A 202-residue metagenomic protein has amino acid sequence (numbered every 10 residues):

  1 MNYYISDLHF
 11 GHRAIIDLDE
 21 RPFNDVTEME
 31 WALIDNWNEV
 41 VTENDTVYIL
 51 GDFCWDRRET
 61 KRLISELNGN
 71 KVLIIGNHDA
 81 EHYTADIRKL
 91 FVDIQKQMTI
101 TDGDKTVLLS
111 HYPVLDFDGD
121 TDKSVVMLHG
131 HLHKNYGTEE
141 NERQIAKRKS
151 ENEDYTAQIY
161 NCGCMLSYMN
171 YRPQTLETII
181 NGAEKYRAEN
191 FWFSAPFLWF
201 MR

Functional and structural regions predicted by a protein language model:
M1-K61, A157-Q158, C162-S167, F197-R202: N-terminal active-site segment of His-dependent metallophosphoesterases
I5-S6, Y48-D52, K71-N77, L109-S110 (+2 more regions): Active-site neighborhood of phospho(di)ester-bond hydrolases with catalytic His/Asp-centered motifs
F10, W55, D79-A80, V114 (+1 more regions): Short, glycine/acidic-enriched loop or turn micro-motifs at the edges of active sites
N38, T60-S65, Q97, K149-S150: Short amphipathic alpha-helical segments and helix-helix/interface helices
N44, N68-N70, D104, K123-S124: A general structural motif
L50-L67, A80-F91, D118-D122, T138-R143: Metal-dependent catalytic neighborhoods of phosphoester/phosphodiester hydrolases
L73-H82, Q95-I100: A short, structured active-site edge motif that brings together acidic residues
K89-F197: Conserved beta-sheet core of the metallophosphoesterase superfamily
